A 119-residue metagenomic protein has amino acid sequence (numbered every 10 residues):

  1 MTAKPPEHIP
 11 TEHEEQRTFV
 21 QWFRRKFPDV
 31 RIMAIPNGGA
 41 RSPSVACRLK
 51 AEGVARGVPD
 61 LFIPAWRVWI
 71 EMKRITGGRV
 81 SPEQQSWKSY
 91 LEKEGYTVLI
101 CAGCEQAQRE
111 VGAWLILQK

Functional and structural regions predicted by a protein language model:
M1-K119: Catalytic phosphate/metal-binding cores of nucleic-acid and nucleotide-processing enzymes, i.e., regions that mediate
